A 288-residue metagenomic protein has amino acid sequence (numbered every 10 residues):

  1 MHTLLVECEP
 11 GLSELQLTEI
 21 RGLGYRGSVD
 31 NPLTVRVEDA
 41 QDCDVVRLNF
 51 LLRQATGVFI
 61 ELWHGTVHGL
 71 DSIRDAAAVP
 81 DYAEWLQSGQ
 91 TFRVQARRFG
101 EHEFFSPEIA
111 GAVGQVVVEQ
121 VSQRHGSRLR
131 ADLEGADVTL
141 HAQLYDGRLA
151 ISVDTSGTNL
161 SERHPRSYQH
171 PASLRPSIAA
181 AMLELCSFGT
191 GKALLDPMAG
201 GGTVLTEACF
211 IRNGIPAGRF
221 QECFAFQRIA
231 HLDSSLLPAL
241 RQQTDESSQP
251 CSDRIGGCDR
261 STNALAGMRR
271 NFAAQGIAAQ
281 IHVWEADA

Functional and structural regions predicted by a protein language model:
M1-A136: Non-catalytic nucleic-acid substrate-recognition regions in nucleic-acid-modifying enzymes
H2-G22, V35-G57, A96, G100-E108 (+3 more regions): S-adenosyl-L-methionine
T3, T34, T91, T139 (+3 more regions): A residue-level signal for beta-strand positions that form part of recognition/binding surfaces within mature
W63, Q169, I255: Short, flexible active-site loop motifs that bind/organize anionic cofactors or intermediates
Y82-A83, R130, T139-H141, E184-L185 (+1 more regions): A generic local secondary-structure boundary/capping motif
Q90-T91, D154-L160, Q242-E246: Short amphipathic alpha-helical segments, especially helix-boundary/capping motifs
V121-H125, A131-A136, L140-R163, A199: Catalytic cores of enzyme domains
L174-D287: Conserved S-adenosyl-L-methionine
